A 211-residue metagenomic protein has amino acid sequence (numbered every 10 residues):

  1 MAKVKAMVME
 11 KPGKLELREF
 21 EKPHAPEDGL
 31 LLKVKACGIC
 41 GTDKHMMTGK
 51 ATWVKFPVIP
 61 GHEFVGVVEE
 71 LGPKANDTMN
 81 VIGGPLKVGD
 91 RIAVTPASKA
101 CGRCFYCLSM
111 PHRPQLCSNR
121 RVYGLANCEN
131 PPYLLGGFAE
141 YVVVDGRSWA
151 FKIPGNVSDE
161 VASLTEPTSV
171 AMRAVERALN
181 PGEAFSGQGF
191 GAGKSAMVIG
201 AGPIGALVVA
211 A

Functional and structural regions predicted by a protein language model:
A6, S195-A196: Conserved hydrophobic helix-helix packing surfaces used for dimerization/oligomerization
K11-G13, P26: Residue-level recognition of beta-strand termini and adjacent short loop/turns
E21-C37, A51-M110, L134-L135, P154-N156: Glycine-rich beta-strand-centered segment in the early N-terminal region that forms part of a ligand/cofactor-binding
T42-T48: Cytochrome P450 core scaffold surrounding the K-helix E-X-X-R motif and the conserved "meander" helix-loop region
D43, V209-A210: Generic hydrophobic/aromatic pocket-lining and core-packing "Φ" positions
T78-V81, C101-S195: NAD(P)H dinucleotide-binding glycine-rich loop of Rossmann-like/cofactor-binding domains, especially the beta1-alpha1
P167, G200-G202: Glycine-rich Rossmann-fold phosphate-binding loop(s) that bind the pyrophosphate of adenine dinucleotide cofactors
G205-A206: N-terminal Rossmann-fold NAD(P) dinucleotide-binding loop
